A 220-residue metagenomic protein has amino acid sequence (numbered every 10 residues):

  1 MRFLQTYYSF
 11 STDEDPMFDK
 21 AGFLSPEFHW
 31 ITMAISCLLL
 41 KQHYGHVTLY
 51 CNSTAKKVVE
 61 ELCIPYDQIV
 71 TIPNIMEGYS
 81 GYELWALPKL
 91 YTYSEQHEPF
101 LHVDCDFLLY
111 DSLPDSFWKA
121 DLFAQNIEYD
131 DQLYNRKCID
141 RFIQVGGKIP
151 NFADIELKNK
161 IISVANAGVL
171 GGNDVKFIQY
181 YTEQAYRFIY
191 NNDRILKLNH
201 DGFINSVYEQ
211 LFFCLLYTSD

Functional and structural regions predicted by a protein language model:
M1-M76: N-terminal anchoring/stem segment of glycosyltransferases
S9-D13, T54-K57, M76-E77, F107-L109 (+2 more regions): Short, solvent-exposed loop/turn segments at secondary-structure junctions
F28-W30, I35-S36, I75-V103, F107-Y110: A conserved donor-nucleotide-binding helix/loop in the catalytic core of Leloir-type glycosyltransferases
Q42-H46, P65-Y66, E95-F100, W118-A120: Short glycine/proline-enriched coil/turn segments at helix->beta-strand junctions
S112-F142: Conserved donor-nucleotide/metal-binding helix-loop-beta segment in metal-dependent transferases, i.e., the alpha-helix
I149-Y190: A conserved mid-domain beta-alpha-beta active-site/ligand-binding segment of alpha/beta enzyme cores
E209-F213: Short active-site alpha-helical segment characteristic of glycosyltransferases and processive polysaccharide synthases
Y217-D220: Conserved small/polar residues in nucleotide/adenosyl-binding loops
